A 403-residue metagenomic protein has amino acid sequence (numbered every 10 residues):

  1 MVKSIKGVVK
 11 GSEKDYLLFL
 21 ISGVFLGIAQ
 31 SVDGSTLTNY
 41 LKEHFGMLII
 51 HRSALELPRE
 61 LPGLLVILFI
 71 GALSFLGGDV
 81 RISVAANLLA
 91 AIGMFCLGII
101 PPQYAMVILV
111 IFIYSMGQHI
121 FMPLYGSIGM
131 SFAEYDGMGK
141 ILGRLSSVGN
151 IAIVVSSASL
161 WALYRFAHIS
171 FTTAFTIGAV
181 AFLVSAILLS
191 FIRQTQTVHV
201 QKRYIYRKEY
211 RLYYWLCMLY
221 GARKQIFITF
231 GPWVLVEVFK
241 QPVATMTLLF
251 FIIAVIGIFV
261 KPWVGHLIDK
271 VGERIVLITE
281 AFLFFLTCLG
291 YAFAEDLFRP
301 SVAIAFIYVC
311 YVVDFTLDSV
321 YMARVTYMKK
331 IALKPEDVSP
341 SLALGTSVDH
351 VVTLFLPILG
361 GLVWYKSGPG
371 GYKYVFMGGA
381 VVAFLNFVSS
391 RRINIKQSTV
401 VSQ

Functional and structural regions predicted by a protein language model:
V9-K14, L18-S22, L68-A72, L97-G98 (+3 more regions): Multi-pass alpha-helical transporter architecture, strongest for 12-TM Major Facilitator/SLC carriers used
V24, G93, A105-F121, S301-V320: Hydrophobic core of transmembrane alpha-helices in multi-pass small-molecule transporters, especially MFS/SLC-type
S35-H51, T229-M246, K330, Y365: Short amphipathic helix-loop junctions that connect adjacent transmembrane helices in Major Facilitator Superfamily/SLC
L37, I120-A133, D318-L333: Intracellular juxtamembrane helix-capping segments at the cytosolic ends of symmetry-related transmembrane helices
V66-D79, Y164, V260-E273, W364-Y365: Helix-to-loop junctions at the C-terminal end of transmembrane segments in multipass secondary transporters
F75-N87, K270-L283: Cytoplasmic membrane-interface "Motif A"-like loop-to-helix N-cap segments of 12-TM Major Facilitator Superfamily
R81, A162-V180, L362-A383: A membrane-interface helix-boundary motif in multi-pass transporters
L88-P102, F282-P300: C-terminal ends and interior cores of transmembrane alpha-helices in multi-pass membrane transporters/permeases
